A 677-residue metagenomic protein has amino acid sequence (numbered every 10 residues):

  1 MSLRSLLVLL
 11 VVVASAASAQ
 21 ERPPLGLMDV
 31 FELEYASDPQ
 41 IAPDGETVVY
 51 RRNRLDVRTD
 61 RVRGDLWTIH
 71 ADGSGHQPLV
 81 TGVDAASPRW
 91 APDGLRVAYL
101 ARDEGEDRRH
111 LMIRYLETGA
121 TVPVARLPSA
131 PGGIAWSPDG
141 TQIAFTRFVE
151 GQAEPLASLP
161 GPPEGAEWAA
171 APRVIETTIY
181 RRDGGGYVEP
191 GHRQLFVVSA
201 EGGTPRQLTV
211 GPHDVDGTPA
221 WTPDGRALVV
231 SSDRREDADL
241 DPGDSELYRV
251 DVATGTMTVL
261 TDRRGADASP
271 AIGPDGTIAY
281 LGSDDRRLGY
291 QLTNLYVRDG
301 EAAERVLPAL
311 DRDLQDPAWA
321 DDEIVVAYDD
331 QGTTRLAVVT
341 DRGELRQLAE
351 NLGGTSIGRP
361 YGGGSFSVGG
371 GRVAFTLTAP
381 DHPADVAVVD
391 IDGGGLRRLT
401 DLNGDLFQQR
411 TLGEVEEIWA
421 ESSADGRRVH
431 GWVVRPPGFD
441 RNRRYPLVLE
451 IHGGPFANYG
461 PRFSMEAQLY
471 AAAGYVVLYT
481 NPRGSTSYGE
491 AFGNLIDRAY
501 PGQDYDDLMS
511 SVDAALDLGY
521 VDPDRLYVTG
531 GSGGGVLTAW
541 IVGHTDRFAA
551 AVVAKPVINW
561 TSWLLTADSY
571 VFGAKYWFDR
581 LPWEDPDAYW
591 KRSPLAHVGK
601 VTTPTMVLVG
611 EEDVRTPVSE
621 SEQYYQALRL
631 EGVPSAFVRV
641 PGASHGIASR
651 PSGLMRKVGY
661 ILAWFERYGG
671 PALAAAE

Functional and structural regions predicted by a protein language model:
M28-G64, P190: Beta-strand-rich domains and repeat architectures in extracellular enzymes and scaffolds, especially beta-propellers
Q40, A144-R147, P172-E176, R181-Q194 (+7 more regions): Non-catalytic accessory segments flanking enzyme active sites
P43-D44, P92-D93, P138-D139, P223-D224 (+3 more regions): Residue-level detector of Asp-centered blade-edge/turn motifs that repeat once per structural unit in beta-propeller
G45-V48, G94-A98, I143-A144, G225-L228 (+3 more regions): Hydrophobic beta-strand positions that form the internal "hydrophobic ladder" of WD40/Gbeta-like beta-propeller blades
R52-D65, L79-A86, A98-M112, R126-G132 (+10 more regions): A flexible loop/linker signature enriched in serine peptidases of the S9 family
H70-S74, Y115-G119, S199-G203, D251-G255 (+3 more regions): Short loop/turn segments that connect beta-strands within beta-propeller blades
R235-E236, G394, L402-D524, G531 (+1 more regions): Cap/lid segment of the alpha/beta-hydrolase catalytic domain
E466, Y479-E677: Active-site-proximal cap/loop segments of hydrolase catalytic domains
